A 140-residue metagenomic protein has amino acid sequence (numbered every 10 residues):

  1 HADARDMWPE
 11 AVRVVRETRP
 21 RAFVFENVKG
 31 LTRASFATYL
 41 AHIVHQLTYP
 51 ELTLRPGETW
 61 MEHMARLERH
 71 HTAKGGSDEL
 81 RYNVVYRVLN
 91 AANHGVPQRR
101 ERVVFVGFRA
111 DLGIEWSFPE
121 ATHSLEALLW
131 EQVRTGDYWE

Functional and structural regions predicted by a protein language model:
H1-E140: Class I S-adenosyl-L-methionine
